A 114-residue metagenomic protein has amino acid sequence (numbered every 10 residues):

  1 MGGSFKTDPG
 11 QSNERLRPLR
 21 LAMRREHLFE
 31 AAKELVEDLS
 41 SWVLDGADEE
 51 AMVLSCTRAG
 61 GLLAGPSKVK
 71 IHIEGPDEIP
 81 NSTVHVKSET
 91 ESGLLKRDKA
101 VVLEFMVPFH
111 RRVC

Functional and structural regions predicted by a protein language model:
M1-C114: Ser/Thr-rich, low-complexity intrinsically disordered terminal regions
